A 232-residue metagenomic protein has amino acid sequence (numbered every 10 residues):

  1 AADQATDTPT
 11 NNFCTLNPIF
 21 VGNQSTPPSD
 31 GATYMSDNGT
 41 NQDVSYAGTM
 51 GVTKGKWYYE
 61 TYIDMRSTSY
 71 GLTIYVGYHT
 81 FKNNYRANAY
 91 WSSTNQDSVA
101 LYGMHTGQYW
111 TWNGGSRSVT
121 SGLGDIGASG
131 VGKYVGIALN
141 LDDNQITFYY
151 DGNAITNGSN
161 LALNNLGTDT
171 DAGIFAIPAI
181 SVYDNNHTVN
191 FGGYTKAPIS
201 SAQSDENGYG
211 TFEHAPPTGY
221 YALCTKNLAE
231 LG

Functional and structural regions predicted by a protein language model:
A1-G232: PRY/SPRY (B30.2) beta-sandwich protein-interaction domains and their adjacent Ser/Pro/Gly-rich low-complexity linkers
